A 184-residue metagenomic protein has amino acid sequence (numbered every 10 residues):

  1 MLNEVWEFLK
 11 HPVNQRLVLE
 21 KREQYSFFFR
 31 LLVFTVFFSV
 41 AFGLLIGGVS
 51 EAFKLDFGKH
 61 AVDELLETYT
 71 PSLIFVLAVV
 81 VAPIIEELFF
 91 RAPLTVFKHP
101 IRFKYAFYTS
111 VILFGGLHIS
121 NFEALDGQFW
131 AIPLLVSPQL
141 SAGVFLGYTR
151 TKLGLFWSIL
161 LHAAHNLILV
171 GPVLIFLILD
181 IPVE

Functional and structural regions predicted by a protein language model:
M1-N14: Short, charged cytosolic
P12-A82, T95-P100, A124-L125, W130-A131 (+1 more regions): Juxtamembrane helix-loop-helix connectors linking adjacent transmembrane helices in multi-pass membrane enzymes
L73-E184: Transmembrane helix-loop-helix hairpins at the membrane interface of multi-pass integral membrane proteins
